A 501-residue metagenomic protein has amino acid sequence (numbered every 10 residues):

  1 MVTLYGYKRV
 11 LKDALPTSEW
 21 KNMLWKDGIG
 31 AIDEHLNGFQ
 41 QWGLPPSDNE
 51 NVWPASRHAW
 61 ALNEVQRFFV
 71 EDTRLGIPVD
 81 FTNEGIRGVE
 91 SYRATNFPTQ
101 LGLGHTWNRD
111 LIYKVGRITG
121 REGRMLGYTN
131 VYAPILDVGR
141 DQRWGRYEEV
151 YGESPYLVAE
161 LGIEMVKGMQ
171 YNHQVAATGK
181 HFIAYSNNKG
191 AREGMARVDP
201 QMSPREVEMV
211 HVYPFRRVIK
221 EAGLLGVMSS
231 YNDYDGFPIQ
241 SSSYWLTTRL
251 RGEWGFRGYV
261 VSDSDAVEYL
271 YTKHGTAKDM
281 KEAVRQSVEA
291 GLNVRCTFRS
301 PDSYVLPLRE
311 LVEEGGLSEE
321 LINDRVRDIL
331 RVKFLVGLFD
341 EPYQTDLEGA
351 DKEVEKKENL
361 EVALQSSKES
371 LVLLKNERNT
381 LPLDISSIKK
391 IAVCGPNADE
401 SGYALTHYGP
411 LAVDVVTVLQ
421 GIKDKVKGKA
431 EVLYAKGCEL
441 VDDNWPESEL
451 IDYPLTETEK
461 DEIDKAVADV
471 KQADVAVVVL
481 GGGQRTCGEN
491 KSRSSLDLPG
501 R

Functional and structural regions predicted by a protein language model:
M1-R501: Glycoside hydrolase catalytic-domain context in secreted enzymes
